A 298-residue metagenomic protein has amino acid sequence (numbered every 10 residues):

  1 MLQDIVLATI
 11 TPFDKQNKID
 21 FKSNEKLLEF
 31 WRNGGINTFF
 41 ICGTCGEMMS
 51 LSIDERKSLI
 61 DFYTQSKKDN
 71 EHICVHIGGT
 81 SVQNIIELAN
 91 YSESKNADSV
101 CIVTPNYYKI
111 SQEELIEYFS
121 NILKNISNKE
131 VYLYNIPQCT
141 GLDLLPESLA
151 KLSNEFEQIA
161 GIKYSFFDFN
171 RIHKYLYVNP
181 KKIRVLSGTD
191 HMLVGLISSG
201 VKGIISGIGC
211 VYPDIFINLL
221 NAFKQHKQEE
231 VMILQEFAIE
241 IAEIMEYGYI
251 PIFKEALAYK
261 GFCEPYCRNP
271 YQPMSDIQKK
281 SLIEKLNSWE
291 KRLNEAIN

Functional and structural regions predicted by a protein language model:
L2-L7, T11-G141: Active-site beta->alpha loop and helix N-cap motifs at the rims of alpha/beta catalytic domains
V6-P12, G34-G35, V201, I205-I208 (+1 more regions): C-terminal alpha-helical cap/extension of soluble enzyme domains
N24, R56, I60, I85 (+6 more regions): A general structural signal for well-ordered alpha-helical segments in protein cores
G34, S58, F62-S66, Y91 (+9 more regions): Alpha-helical structural signal in soluble globular domains
E47-M48, Y108-K109, D168, V194 (+2 more regions): Short secondary-structure capping/turn micro-motifs that flank functional sites
N70-E71, K129-E130, I159, K182 (+1 more regions): Secondary-structure boundary/capping positions in well-ordered alpha/beta enzyme cores
Y134-P137, Q158-I159, R268-N269: Glycine-rich phosphate-binding "P-loop"
C139-E246: Catalytic alpha/beta core domains of metabolic enzymes, predominantly
